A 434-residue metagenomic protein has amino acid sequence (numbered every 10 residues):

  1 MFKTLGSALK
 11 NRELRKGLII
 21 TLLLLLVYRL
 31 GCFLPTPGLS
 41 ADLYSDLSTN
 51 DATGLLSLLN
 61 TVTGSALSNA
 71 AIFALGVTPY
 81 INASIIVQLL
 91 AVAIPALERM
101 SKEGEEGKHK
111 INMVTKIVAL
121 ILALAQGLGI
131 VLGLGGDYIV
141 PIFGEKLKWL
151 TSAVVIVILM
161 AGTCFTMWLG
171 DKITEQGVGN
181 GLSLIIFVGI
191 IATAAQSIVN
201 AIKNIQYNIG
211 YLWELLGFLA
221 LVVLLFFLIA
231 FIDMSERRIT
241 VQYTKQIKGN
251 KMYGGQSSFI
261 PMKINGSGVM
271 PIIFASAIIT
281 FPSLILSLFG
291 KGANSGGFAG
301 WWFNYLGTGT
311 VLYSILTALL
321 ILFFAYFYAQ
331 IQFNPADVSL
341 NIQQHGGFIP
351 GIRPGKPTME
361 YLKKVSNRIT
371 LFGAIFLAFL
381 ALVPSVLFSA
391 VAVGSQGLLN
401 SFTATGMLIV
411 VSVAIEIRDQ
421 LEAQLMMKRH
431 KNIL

Functional and structural regions predicted by a protein language model:
M1-S101, E106-L434: N-terminal cationic and glycine-rich segments that engage phosphates or anionic surfaces
